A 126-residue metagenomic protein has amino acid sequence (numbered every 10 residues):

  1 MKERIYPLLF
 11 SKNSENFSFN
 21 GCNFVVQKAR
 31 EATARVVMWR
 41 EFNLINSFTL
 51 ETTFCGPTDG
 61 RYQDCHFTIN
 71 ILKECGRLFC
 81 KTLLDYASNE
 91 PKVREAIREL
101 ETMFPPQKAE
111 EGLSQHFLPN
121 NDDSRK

Functional and structural regions predicted by a protein language model:
M1-K126: Structured catalytic-domain cores with a bias toward divalent-metal coordination
